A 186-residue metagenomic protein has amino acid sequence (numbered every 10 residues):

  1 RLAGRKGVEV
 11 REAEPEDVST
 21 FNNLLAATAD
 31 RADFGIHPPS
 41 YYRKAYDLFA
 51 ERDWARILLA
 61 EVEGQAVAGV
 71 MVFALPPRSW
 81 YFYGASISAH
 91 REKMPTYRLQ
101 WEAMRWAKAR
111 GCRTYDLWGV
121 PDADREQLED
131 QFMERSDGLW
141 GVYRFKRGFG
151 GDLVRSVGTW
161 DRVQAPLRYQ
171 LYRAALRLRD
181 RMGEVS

Functional and structural regions predicted by a protein language model:
R1-K93, R105-A109, D161: A conserved beta-strand-loop-helix scaffold within acyl/acetyltransferase catalytic domains
R11-A13, L59, T114-L117, R155-S156: A structural signal for short, well-ordered beta-strand segments and their strand-loop junctions that often border
A29-A32, A107, G111, G119 (+1 more regions): A generic secondary-structure signal for well-formed alpha-helical elements
G35, K93, Y97, S136-L139: Flexible, glycine- and charge-enriched loops at secondary-structure boundaries
R98-T114, G119-D122: Conserved acyl-CoA
L117-S186: Active-site/acyl-donor-binding loops of N-acyltransferases
